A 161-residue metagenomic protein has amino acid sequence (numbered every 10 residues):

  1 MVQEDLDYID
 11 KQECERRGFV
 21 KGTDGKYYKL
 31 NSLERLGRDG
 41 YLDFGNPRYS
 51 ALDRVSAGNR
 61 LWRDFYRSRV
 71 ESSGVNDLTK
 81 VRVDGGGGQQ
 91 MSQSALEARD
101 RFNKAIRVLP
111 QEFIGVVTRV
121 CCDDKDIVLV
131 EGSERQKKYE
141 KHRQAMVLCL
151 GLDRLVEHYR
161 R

Functional and structural regions predicted by a protein language model:
M1-V108, V128-R161: N-terminal interaction/assembly modules
L109-K125: Short amphipathic alpha helix immediately N-terminal
